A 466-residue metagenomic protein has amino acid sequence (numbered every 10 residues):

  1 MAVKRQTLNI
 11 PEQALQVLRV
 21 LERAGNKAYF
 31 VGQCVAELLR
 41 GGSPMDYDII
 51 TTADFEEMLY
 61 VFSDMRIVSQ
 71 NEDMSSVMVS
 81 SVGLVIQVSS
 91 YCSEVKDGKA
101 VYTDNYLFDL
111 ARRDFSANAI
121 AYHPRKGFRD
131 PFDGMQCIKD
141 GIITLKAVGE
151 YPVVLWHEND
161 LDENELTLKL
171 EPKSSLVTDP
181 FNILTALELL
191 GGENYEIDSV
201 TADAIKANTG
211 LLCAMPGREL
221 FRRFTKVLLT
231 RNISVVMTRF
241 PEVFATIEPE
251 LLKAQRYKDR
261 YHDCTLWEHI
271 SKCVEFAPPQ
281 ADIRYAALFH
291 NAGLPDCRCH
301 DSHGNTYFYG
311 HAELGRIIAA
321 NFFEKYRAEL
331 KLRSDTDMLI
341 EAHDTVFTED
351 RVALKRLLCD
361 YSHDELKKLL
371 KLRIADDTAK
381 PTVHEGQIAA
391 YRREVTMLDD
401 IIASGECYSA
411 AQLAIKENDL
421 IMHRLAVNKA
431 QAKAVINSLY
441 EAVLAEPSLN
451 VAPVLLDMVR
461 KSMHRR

Functional and structural regions predicted by a protein language model:
M1-R466: Catalytic cores of the polymerase beta-like nucleotidyltransferase superfamily and closely associated nucleotide
